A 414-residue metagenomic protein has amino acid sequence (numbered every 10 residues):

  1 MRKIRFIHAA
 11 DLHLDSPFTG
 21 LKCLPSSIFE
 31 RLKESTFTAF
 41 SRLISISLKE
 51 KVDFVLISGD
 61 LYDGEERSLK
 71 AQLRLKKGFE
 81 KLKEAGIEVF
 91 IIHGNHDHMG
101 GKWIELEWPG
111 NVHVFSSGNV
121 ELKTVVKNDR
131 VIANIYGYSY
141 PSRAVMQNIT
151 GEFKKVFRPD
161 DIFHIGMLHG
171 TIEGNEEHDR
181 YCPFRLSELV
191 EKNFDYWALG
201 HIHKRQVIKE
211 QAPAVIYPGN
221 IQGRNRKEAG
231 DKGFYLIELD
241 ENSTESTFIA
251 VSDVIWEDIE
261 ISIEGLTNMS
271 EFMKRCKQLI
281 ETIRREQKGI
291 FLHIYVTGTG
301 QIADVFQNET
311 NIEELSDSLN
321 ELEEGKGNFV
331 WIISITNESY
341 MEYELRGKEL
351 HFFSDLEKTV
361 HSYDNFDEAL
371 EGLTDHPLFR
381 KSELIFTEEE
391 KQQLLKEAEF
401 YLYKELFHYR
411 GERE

Functional and structural regions predicted by a protein language model:
M1-A71, E388-Q392: N-terminal active-site segment of His-dependent metallophosphoesterases
K3, K51, V131-N134, I162 (+3 more regions): Short loop/turn motifs at secondary-structure junctions
I28-S35, P109, G137-S142, E257-F272: Acidic/glycine-enriched edge-of-secondary-structure segments
S47, L82, I283: Hydrophobic pocket-lining residues that define ligand/cofactor binding sites across diverse proteins
F54, E65-E238: His/Asp/Glu-rich metal-coordinating catalytic cores of metallo-dependent phosphodiesterases/hydrolases acting on
E121-N128, P218-I280, E286, H293: Binuclear metal-dependent phosphoesterase catalytic core
V254-E414: Accessory, non-catalytic peripheral segments of nucleic-acid enzymes
